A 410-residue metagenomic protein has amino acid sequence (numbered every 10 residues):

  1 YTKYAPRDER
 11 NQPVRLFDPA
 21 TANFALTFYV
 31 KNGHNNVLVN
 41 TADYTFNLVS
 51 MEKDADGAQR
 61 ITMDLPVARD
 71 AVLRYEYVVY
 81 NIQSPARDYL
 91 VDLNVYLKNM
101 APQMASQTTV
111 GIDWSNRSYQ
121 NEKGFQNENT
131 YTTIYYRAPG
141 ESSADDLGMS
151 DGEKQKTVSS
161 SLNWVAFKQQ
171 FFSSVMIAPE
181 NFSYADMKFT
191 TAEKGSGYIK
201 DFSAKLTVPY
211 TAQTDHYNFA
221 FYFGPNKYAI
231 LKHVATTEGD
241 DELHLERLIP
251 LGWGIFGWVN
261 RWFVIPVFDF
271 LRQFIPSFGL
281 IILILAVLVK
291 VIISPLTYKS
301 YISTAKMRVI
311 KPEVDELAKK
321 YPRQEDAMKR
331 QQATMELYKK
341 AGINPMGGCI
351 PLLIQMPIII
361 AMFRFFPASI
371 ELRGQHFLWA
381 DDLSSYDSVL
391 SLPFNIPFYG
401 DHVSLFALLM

Functional and structural regions predicted by a protein language model:
Y1-E246: Soluble non-transmembrane domains of integral membrane proteins
P85, V95-Y96, G111-E128, Q155 (+7 more regions): Helix-loop-helix
